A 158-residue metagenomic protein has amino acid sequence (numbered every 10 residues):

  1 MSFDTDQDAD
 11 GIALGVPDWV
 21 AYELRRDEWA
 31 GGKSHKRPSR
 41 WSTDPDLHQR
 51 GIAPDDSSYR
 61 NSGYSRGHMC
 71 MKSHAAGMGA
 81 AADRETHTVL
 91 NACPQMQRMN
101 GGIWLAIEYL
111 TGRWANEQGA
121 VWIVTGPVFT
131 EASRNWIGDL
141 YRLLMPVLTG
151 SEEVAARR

Functional and structural regions predicted by a protein language model:
M1-R66: Short, His- and charge-rich active-site/binding loops that engage polyanionic ligands
R40, L47-R158: Domain-level detector of nuclease and nuclease-like folds in predominantly extracellular/periplasmic contexts
